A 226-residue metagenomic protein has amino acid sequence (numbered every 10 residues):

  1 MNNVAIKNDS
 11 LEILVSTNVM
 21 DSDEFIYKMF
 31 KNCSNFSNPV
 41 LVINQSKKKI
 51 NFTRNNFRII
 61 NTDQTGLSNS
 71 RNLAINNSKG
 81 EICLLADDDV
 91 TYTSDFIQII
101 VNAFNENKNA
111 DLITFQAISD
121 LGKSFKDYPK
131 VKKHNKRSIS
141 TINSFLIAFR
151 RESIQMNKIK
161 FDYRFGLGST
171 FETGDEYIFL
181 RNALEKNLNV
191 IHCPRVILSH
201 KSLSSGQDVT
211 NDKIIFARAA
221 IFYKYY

Functional and structural regions predicted by a protein language model:
M1-N35: N-proximal low-complexity "stem/linker" segments adjacent to membrane-targeting elements
T62-S78: Glycine-rich, basic loop-to-helix element that forms the pyrophosphate-binding segment of sugar-nucleotide handling
C83: Short aromatic/hydrophobic "clamp" motif used to bind/position activated sugar donors
D87-T91: The conserved acidic donor/metal-binding loop of glycosyltransferases
D95-D127: Conserved donor NDP-sugar-binding/catalytic core segment of glycosyltransferases
F161-Y163, N187-S199, T210-I214: Catalytic beta-strand/loop signature of glycosyltransferases that borders the donor
G166-I178: Acidic donor-binding loop at a coil-to-helix junction in glycosyltransferase catalytic cores that engages
Q207-Y226: Catalytic core of nucleotide-sugar-dependent glycosyltransferases
